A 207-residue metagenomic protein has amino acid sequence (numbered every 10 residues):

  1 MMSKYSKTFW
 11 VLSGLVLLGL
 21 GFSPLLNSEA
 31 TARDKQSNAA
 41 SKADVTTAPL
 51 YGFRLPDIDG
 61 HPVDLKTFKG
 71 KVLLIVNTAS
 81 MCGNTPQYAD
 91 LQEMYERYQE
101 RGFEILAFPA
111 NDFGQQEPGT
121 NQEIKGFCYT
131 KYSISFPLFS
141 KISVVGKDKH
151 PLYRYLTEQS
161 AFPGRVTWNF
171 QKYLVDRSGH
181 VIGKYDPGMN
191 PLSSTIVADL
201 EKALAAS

Functional and structural regions predicted by a protein language model:
M2-S13: Bacterial N-terminal signal peptides that target proteins for export
L12-G21: Bacterial N-terminal signal peptides
S23-S37: Signal peptide processing junction and immediate N-terminal pro/mature segment of secreted/exported proteins
R33-K66, P86, P151: N-terminal "domain-start" segment that seeds a small globular fold
D57, N77-M81: Amphipathic alpha-helical repeat scaffolds
N84-H150: Structural microenvironment flanking redox-active thiols in thiol-disulfide oxidoreductases
P151-S207: Thiol-/selenol-based redox modules, centered on thioredoxin-like and closely related oxidoreductase domains
